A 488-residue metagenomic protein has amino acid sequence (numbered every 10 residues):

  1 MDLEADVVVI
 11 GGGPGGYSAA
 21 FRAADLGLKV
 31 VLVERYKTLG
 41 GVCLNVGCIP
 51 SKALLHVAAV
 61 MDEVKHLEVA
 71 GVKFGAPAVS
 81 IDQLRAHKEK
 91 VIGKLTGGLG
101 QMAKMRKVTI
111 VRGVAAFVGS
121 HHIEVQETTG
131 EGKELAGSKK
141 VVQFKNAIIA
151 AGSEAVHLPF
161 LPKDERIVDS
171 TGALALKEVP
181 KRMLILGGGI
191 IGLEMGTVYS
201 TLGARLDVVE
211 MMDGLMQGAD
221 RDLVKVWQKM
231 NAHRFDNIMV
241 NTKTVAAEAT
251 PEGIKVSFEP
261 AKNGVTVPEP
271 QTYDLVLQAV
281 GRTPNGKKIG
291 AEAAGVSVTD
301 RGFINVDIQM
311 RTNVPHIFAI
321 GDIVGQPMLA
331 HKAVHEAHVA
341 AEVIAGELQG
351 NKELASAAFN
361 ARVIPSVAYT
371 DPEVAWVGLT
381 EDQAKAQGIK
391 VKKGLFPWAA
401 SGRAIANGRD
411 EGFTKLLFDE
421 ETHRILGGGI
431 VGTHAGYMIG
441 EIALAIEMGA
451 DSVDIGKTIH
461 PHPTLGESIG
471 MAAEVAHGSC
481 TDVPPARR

Functional and structural regions predicted by a protein language model:
M1-G13, V179-G189: Beta1/beta-strand and adjacent pyrophosphate-binding region of the FAD-binding site in flavoprotein oxidoreductases
D2-A5, F21-V179, M212-M216, D220-K225 (+4 more regions): Glycine-rich flavin
D6, L28-K29, K181-R182, H316 (+1 more regions): Residues that mark the start of a beta-strand
V8-I10, A115, V141-G152, I185-L186 (+3 more regions): Short hydrophobic core segments
I10-G15, A19, A24-Y36, V42 (+4 more regions): Flexible, glycine-rich terminal cap/loop adjacent to redox cofactors in electron-transfer oxidoreductases
G15-R22, V42, I167, G192-M195 (+3 more regions): Short glycine/serine/threonine-rich phosphate/pyrophosphate-binding segments that cradle anionic phosphate groups
C48, N146-R205, V209, I238 (+3 more regions): Glycine-rich dinucleotide-binding loop and its adjacent helix/turn
D164-K181, P270-E353, Y437, A443: FAD-site-proximal beta/loop scaffold in flavoenzymes
